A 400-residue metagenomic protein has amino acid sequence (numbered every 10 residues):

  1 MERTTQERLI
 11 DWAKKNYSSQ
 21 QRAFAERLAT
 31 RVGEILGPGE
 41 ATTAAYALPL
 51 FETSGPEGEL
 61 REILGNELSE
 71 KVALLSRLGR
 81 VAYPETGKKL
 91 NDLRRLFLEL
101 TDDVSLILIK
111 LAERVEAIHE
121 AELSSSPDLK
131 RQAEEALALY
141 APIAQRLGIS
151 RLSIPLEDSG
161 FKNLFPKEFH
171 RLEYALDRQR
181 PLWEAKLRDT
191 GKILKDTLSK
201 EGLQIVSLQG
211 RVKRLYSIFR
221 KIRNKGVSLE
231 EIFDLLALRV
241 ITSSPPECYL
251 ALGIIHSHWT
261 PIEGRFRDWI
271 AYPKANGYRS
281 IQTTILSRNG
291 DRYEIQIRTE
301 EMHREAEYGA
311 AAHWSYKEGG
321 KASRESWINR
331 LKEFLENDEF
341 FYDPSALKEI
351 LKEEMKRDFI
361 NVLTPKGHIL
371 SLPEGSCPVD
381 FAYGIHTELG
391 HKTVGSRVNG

Functional and structural regions predicted by a protein language model:
M1, T5, L9-Y17, R22 (+3 more regions): Nucleic-acid processing machinery
E2-Y46, L50-E59: Alpha-helical phosphate/pyrophosphate-handling elements in metalloenzyme active cores
L28-R31, E57-G65, E135-A141: An active-site-proximal "capping" alpha-helix that borders the catalytic cofactor pocket
G37-L50, E67-K71, S105-L108, Q132-A133: Alpha-helical scaffolds flanking conserved acidic
T43-P49, L74, I109-I118, P142: Short, hydrophobic/amphipathic alpha-helical patches that form generic packing surfaces within helical domains
A47-L74, I149: Hydrophobic or amphipathic alpha-helical targeting/insertion segments
